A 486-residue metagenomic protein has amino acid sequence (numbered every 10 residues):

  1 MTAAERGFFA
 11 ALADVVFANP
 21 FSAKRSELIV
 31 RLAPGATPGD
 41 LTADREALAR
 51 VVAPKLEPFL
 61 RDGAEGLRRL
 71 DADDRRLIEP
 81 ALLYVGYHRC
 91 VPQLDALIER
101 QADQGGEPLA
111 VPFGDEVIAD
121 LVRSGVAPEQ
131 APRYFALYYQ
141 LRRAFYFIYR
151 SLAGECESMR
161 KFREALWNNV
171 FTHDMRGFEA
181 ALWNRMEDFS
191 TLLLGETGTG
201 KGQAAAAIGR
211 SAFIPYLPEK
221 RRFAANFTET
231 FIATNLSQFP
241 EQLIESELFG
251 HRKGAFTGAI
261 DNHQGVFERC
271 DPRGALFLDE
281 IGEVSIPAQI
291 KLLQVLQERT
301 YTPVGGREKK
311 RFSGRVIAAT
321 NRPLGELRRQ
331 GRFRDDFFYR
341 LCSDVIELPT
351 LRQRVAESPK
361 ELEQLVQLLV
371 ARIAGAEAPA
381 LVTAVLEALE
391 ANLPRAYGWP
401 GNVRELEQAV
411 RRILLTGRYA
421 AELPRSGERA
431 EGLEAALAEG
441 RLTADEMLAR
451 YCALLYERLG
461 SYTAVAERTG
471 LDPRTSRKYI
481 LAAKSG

Functional and structural regions predicted by a protein language model:
M1-R76, G432-G486: Bacterial C-terminal helix-turn-helix
V91-A153, K161: Interdomain "pre-motor" coupling segment immediately N-terminal to P-loop NTPase/helicase cores
I148-F189: Pre-Walker A (pre-P-loop) alpha-helix and adjacent loop at the N terminus of AAA/AAA+ ATPase modules, a conserved
E157, I290, G305-R315, P323-A430 (+1 more regions): Nucleotide-binding/hydrolysis machinery
L166, T199, T234, L248 (+6 more regions): Conserved RecA-like P-loop NTPase ATPase core
R176-D188, P218-A224, Q264, G306 (+2 more regions): Short helix/loop segment immediately N-terminal to the Walker
N184-A204: Walker A/P-loop nucleotide-binding motif
G202-G314, G325-C342, V355-E357: Conserved AAA+ P-loop NTPase core
